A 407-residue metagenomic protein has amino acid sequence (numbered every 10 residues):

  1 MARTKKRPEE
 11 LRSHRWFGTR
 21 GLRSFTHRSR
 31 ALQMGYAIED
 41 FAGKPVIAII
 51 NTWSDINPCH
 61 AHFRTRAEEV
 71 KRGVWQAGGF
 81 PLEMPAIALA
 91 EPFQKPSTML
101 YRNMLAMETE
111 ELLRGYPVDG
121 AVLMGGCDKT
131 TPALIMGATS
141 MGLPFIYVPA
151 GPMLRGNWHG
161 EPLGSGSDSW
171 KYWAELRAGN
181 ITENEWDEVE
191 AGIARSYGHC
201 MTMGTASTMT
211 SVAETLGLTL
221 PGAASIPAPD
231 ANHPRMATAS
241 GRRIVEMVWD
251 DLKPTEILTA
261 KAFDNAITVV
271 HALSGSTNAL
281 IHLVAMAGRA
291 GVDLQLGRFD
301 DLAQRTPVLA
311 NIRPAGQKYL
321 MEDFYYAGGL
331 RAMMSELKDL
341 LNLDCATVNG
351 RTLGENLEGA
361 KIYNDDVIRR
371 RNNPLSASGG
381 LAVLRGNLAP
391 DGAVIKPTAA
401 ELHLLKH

Functional and structural regions predicted by a protein language model:
A2-D55, C59, E68-I87, P92 (+4 more regions): Catalytic or ion-coupling anion/metal-binding cores of large enzyme and transporter domains
F63: Glycine-rich beta-alpha loop segments
M104-Y116: Short, well-structured alpha-helical segments in soluble
L113-L134, F145-A150: A short, small-residue-rich loop immediately preceding and capping a beta-strand
